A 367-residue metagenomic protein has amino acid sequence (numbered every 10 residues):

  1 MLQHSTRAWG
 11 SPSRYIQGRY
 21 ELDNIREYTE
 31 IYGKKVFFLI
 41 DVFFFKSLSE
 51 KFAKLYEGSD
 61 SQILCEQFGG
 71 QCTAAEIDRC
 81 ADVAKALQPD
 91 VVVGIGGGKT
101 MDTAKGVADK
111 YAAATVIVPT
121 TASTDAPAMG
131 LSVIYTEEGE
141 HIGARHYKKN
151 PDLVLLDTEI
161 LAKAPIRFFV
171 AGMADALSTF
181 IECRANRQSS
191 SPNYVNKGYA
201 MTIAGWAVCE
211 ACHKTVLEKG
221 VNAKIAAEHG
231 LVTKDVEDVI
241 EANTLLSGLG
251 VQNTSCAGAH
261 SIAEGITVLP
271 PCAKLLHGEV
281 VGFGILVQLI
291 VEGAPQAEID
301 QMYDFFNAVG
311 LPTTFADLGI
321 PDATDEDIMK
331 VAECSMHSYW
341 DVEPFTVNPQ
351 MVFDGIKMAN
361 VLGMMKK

Functional and structural regions predicted by a protein language model:
M1-V91, F315: ATP/NTP phosphate-donor binding region
L22, F45-L48, A74, K99-G106 (+3 more regions): Short glycine/serine/threonine-rich phosphate/pyrophosphate-binding segments that cradle anionic phosphate groups
A84-V107, Y111-T120: A short, small-residue-rich loop immediately preceding and capping a beta-strand
K99, T120-T124, I160, L286 (+1 more regions): Acidic, glycine-rich active-site loops and adjacent beta-strand->loop/helix elements that engage anionic groups
D109-A204: A glycine/threonine-rich phosphate-anchoring loop and its flanking beta-alpha core in nucleotide/phosphate-binding
V195-L311: Active-site segments that bind and position negatively charged phosphate/pyrophosphate groups
A294-K367: C-terminal charged capping/lid subdomain of soluble metabolic enzymes
